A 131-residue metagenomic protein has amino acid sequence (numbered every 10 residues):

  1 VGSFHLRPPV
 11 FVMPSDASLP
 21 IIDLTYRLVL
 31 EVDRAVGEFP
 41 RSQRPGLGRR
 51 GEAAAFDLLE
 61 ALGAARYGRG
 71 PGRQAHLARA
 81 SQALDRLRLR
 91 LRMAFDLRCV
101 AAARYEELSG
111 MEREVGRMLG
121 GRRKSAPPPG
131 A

Functional and structural regions predicted by a protein language model:
V1-A131: Amphipathic alpha-helical assembly/interaction segments
